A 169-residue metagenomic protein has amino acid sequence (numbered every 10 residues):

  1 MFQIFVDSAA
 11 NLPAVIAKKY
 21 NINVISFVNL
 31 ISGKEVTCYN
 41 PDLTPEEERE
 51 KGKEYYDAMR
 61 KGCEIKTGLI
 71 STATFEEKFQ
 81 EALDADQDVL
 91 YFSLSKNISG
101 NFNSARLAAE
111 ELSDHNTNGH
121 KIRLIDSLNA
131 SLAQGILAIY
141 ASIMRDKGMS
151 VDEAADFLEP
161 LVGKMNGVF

Functional and structural regions predicted by a protein language model:
Q3-T74: N-terminal glycine-rich anion-binding loop in soluble enzyme alpha/beta folds
K19-N21, N118-K121: A short helix-to-beta-strand connector/capping loop
E76-V89: Glycine-rich phosphate/diphosphate-binding loops that line cofactor/substrate pockets in enzymes
D88-K96, R123-D126, Y140: Short glycine-rich or small-residue beta-strand-to-loop segments that form or flank ligand, phosphate, metal/Fe-S
L94-H115, I136-A138: Short Gly/Thr/Asp-enriched flexible loops that form oxyanion-binding sites at enzyme active sites
E111-H120, K147: Short helix-capping segments at alpha-helix termini
L128-D146: Glycine-rich phosphate-binding/hydrolytic loop that grips phosphoryl groups
S142-F169: Internal, active-site/partner-interface "lid" segment
